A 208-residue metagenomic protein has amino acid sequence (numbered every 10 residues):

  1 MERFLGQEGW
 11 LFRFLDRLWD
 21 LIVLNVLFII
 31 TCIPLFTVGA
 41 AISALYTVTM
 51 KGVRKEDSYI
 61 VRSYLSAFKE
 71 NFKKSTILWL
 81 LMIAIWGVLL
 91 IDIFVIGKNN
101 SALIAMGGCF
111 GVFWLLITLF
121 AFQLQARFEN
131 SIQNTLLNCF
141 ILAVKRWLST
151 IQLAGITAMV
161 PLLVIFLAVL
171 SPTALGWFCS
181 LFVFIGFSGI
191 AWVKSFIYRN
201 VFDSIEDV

Functional and structural regions predicted by a protein language model:
M1-G107, W114-V208: Helix-coil boundary and N-terminal low-complexity module in membrane systems
